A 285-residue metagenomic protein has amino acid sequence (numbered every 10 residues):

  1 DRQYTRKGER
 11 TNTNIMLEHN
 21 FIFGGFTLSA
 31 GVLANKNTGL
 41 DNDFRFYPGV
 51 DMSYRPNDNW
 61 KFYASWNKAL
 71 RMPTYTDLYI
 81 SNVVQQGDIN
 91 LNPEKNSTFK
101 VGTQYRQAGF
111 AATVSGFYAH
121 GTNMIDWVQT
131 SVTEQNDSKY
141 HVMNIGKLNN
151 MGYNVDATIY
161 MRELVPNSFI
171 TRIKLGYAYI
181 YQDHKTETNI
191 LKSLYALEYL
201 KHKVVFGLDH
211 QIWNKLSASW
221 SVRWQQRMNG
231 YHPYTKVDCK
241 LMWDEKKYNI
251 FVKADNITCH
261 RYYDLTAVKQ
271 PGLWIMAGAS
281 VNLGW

Functional and structural regions predicted by a protein language model:
D1-K7, L40-Y47, Y75-N82, I89 (+6 more regions): Outer-membrane beta-barrel translocator domains and adjoining extracellular loop/strand segments of Gram-negative
R6-G39, D43-G49, S168: Surface-exposed extracellular loop regions of Gram-negative outer-membrane beta-barrel proteins
L17-F21, V50-Y54, V101-Y105, G116 (+5 more regions): Residues on the lipid-exposed face of transmembrane beta-strands in outer-membrane beta-barrel proteins
I22-G25, D58-N59, G109, R162-T171 (+3 more regions): Short loop/turn motifs that connect adjacent beta-strands in outer-membrane beta-barrel proteins
A30-K36, V50, A64-K68, D77 (+5 more regions): Transmembrane beta-barrel strands of outer-membrane/channel proteins
L40-N42, R55, K61, K68-T122 (+3 more regions): Outer-membrane beta-barrel signature, preferentially recognizing the C-terminal barrel domain of Gram-negative
Y118-H120, H141-Q226, S280: Gram-negative outer-membrane beta-barrel transporters
T122-N123, C239-W285: C-terminal beta-signal and adjacent terminal beta-strands/loops of Gram-negative outer-membrane beta-barrel proteins
